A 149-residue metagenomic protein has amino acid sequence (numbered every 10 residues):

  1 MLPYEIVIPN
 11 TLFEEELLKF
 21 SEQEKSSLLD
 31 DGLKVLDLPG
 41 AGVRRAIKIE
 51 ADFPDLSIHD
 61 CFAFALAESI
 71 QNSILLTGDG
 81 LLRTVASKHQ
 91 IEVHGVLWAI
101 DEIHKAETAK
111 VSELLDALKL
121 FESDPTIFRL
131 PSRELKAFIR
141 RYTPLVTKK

Functional and structural regions predicted by a protein language model:
M1-Q71, G80, S87, I91 (+3 more regions): Active-site-proximal, substrate-binding regions of enzyme catalytic domains and RNA-binding/basic surfaces
D31, E107-K110, P125: Short glycine-centered helix-capping/turn motifs at secondary-structure transition points
L75-L76: Conserved SAM-binding loop
V96-K110: Long, charge-dense
